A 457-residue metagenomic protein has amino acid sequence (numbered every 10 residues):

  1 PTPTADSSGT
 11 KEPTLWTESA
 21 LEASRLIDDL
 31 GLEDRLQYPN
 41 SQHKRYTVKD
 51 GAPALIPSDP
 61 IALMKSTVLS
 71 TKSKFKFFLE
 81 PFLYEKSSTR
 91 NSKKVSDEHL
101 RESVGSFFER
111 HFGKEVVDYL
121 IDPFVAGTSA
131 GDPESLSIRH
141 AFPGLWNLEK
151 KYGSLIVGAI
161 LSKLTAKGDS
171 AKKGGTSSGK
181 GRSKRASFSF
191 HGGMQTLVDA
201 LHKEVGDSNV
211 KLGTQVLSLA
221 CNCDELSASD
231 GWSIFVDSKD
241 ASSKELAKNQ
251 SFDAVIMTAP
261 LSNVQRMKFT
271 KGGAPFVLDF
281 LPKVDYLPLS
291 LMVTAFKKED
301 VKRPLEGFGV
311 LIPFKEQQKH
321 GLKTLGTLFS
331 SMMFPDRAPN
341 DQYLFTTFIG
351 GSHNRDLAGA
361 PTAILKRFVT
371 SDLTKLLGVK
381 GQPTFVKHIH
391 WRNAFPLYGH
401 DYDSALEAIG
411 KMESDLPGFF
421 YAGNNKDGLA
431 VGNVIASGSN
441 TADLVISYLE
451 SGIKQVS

Functional and structural regions predicted by a protein language model:
P1: N-terminal Rossmann-like FAD-binding beta1-loop-alpha1 element of flavoenzymes
A5-V95: Dinucleotide-binding Rossmann-like beta1-alpha1 core, especially the glycine-rich loop that anchors the ADP
P13, D34, F252-D253, P383: Local beta-strand N-terminus motif with an aromatic residue
Q37-P39, K211, Q250, T384-K387 (+1 more regions): General small-molecule cofactor/ligand-binding pocket signal
P57-I61, G307, H320-S457: Conserved flavin/dinucleotide-binding core of flavoenzymes
L83-A241, S251: Active-site/ligand-binding neighborhood in enzyme catalytic cores
L212-A358, A363, K375-L376: Mid-domain catalytic core of redox enzymes that form a hydrophobic substrate pocket/lid adjacent to a catalytic redox
